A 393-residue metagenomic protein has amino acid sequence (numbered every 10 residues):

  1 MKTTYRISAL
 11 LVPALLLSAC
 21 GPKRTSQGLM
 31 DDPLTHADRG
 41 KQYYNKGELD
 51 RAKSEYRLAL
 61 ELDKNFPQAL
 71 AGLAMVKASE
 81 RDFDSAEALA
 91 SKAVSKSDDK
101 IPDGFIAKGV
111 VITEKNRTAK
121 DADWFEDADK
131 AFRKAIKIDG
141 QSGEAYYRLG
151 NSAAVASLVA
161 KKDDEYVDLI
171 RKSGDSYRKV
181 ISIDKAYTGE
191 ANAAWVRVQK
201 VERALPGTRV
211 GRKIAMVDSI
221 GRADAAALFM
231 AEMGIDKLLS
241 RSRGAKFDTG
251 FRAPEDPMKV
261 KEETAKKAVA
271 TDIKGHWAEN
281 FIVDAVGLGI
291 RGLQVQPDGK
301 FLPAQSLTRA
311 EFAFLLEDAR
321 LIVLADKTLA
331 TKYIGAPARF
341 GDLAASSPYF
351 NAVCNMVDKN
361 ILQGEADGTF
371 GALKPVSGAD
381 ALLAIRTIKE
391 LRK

Functional and structural regions predicted by a protein language model:
L17-A19: C-terminal motif of bacterial Sec signal peptides marking the signal peptidase cleavage site
D32, F66, K100-I101, S142 (+1 more regions): Residue-level recognition of tetratricopeptide repeat
N45-K46, S79, E114, V155 (+2 more regions): Register position in tetratricopeptide repeats
A69, G104, A145, E190-A191: TPR alpha-solenoid repeat register
D123, K137, L158-E279, G292-A310 (+3 more regions): Feature responds to low-complexity, polar/acidic, surface-exposed segments characteristic of secreted/exported proteins
